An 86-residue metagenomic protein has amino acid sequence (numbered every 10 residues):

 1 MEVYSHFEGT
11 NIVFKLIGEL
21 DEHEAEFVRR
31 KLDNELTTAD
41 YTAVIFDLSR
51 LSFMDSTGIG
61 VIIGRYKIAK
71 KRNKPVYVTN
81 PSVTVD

Functional and structural regions predicted by a protein language model:
E2-R30, S49: STAS-typified acidic loop motif
E22-D86: Amphipathic alpha-helical interaction surfaces in cytosolic regulatory modules
